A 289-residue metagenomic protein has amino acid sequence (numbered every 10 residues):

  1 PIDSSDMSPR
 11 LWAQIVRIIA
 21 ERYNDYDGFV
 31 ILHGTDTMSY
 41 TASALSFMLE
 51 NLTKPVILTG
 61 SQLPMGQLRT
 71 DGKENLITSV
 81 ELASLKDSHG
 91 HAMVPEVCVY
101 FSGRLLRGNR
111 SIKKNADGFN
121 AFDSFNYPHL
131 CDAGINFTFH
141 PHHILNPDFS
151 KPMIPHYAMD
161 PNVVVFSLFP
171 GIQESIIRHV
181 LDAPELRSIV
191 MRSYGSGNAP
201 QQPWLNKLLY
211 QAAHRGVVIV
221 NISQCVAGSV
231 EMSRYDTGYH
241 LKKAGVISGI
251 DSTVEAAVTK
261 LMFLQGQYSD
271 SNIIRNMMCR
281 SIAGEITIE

Functional and structural regions predicted by a protein language model:
P1-A20: ATP/NTP phosphate-donor binding region
Y23-M38, P184-G197: Short acidic, glycine-rich surface-loop motifs adjacent to enzyme active sites
N24-G28, N51-P55, A92-E96, S102 (+3 more regions): Short coil/turn connectors at secondary-structure junctions
I31-H33, I57-G60, P95-S102, S167 (+2 more regions): Short beta-strand segments
I31-K54, Q201-L208: Short Gly/Thr/Asp-enriched flexible loops that form oxyanion-binding sites at enzyme active sites
L58-G134: Internal gly/pro-rich beta-alpha loop/helix module that stabilizes soluble enzyme cofactors or their anionic handles
R104-S196, Q201-Q202, S281-E289: Accessory alpha-helical/coil subdomains and C-terminal extensions that flank or cap enzyme catalytic cores
S193-E289: C-terminal non-catalytic interaction/assembly regions of soluble proteins
